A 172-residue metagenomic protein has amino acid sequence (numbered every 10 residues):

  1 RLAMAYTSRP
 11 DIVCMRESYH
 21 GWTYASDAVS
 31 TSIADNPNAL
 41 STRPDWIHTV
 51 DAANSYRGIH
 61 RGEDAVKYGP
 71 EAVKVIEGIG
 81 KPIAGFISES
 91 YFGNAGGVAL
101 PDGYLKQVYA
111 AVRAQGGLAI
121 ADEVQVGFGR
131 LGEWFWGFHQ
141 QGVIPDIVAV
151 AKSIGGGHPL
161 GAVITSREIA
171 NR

Functional and structural regions predicted by a protein language model:
R1-R172: Conserved N-terminal phosphate-binding loop of PLP-dependent enzymes in the Aspartate aminotransferase
